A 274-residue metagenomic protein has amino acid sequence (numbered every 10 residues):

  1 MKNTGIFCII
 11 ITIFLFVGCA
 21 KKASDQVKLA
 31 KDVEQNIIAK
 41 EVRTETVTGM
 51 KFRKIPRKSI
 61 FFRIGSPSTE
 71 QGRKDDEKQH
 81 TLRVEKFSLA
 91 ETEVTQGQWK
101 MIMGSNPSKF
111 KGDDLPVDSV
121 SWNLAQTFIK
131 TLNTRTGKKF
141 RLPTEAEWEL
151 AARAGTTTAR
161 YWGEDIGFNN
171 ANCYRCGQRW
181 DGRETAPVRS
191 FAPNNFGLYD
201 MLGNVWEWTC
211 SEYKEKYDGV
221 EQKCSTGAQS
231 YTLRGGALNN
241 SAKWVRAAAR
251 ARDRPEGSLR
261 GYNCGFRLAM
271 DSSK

Functional and structural regions predicted by a protein language model:
M1-G5: Positively charged n-region of N-terminal signal peptides that target proteins for export
F7-I13: Sec-dependent N-terminal signal peptides
V17-G18: C-terminal motif of bacterial Sec signal peptides marking the signal peptidase cleavage site
K21-K28: Bacterial Sec signal peptide processing site at the extreme N-terminus
K28-N36: Post-signal peptide N-terminal segment of mature Sec-exported envelope proteins
T44-P107, S121-N123, G203: A short glycine-rich, aromatic-capped structural motif
E45, R63, P67-E70, S108-K111 (+3 more regions): Functional-site microenvironments in short loops/helix caps that host divalent-cation chemistry
G261-K274: Short, structured beta-strand segments at or near domain termini in extracellular proteins/domains
